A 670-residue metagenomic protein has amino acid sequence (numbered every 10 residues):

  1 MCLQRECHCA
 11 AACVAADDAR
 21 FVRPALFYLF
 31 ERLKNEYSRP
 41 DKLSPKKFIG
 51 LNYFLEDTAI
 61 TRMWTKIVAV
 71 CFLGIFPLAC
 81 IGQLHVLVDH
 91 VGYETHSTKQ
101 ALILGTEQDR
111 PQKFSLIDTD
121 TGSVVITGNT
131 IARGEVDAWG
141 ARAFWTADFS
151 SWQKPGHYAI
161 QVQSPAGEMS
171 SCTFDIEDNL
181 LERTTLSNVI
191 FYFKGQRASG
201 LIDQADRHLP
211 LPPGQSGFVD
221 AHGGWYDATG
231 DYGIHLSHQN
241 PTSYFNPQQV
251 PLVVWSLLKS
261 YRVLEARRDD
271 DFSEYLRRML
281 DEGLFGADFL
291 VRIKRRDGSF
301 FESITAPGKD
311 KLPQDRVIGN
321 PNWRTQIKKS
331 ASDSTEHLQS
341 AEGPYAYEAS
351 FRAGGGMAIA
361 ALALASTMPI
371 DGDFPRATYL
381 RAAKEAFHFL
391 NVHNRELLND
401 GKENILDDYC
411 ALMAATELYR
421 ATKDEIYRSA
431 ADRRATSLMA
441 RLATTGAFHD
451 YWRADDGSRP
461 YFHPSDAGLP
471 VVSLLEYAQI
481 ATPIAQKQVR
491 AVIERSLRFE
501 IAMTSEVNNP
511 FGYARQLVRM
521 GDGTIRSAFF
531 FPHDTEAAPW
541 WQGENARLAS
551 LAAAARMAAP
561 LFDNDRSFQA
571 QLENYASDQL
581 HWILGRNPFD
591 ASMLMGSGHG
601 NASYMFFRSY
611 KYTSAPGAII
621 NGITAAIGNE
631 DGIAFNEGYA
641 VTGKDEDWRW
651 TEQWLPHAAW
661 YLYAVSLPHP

Functional and structural regions predicted by a protein language model:
C2-E6, F30: Hydrophobic, low-acid, alpha-helix-prone terminal segments
A15-D18: Intrinsic low-complexity, disordered N-terminal segments enriched in polar/charged/small residues
F76-P77: N-terminal signal peptide c-region/cleavage motif recognized by signal peptidases
C80-G82: Boundary at the C-terminal end of the N-terminal hydrophobic targeting segment
H90-E168, K194-P251, K259-S260, A306-A365 (+5 more regions): Aromatic (Trp/Tyr) and acidic
M169-I176: Edge beta-strands of extracellular beta-sandwich domains
E177-Q204, G214, L280-G298, L380-L398 (+4 more regions): Long, well-ordered core segments of solenoidal/helical folds
K259-F285, Q339-A346, L364-R381: Short coil/linker segments at helix-helix boundaries
